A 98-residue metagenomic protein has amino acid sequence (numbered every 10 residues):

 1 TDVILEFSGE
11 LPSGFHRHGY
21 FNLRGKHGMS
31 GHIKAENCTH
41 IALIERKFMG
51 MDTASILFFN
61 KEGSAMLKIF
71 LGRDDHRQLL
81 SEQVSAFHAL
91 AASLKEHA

Functional and structural regions predicted by a protein language model:
T1-A35, T39-R46, F70-G72, E96-A98: N-terminal recruitment modules of adaptor/scaffold proteins
H40-A98: Acidic, Ser/Thr- and proline-rich intrinsically disordered linker/docking segments of eukaryotic scaffolds
